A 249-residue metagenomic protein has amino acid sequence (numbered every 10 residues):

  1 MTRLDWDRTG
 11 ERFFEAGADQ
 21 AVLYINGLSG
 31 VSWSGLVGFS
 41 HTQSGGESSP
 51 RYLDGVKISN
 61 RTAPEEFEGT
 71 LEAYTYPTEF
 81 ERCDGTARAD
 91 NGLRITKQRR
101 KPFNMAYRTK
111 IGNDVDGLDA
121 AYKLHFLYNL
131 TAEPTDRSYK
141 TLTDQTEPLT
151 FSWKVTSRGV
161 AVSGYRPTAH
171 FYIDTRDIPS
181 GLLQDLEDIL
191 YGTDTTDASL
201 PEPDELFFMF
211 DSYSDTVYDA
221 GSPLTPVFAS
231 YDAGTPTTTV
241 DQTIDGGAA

Functional and structural regions predicted by a protein language model:
M1-Q43: Polar/acidic, low-complexity leader/linker segments enriched in S/T/G and N/D
A16-A18, R100-N104, T225: A short, compositionally biased
I25, L71, W153, T238-V240: Generic recognition of long tandem-repeat/solenoid scaffolds
H41-Q43, R51-F80, Q145-V160: Oligomerization/assembly interface segments of phage tail-like spikes and tubes
L53-K57, D90, D136-S138: Short structured motifs
S59-E133: Structured, beta-strand-rich domain cores that present glycine/charged loop surfaces used to bind extended ligands
P134-D219: Mixed-charge, glycine-accented linear interaction segment located at domain edges/termini
D219-A248: Surface-exposed, low-helix, low-complexity loop/repeat segments of extracellular attachment proteins
